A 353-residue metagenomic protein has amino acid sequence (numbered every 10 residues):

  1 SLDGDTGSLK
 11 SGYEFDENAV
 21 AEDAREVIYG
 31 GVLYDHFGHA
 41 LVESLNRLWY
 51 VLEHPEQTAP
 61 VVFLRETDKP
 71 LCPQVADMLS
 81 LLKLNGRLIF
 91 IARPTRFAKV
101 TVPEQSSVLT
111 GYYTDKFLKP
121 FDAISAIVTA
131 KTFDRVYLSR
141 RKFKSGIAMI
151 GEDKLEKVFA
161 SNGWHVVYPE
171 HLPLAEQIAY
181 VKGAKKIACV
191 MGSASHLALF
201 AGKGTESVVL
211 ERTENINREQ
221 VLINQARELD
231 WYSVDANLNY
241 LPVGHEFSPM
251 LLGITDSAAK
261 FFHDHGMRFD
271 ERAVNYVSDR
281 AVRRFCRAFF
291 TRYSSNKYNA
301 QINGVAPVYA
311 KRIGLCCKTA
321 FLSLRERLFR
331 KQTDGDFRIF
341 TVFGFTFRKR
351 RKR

Functional and structural regions predicted by a protein language model:
S1-L322: The feature primarily captures lumenal catalytic ectodomains of type II secretory-pathway glycosyltransferases
Y298-R353: Boundary detector for helix-to-coil junctions that initiate low-complexity/charged tails
